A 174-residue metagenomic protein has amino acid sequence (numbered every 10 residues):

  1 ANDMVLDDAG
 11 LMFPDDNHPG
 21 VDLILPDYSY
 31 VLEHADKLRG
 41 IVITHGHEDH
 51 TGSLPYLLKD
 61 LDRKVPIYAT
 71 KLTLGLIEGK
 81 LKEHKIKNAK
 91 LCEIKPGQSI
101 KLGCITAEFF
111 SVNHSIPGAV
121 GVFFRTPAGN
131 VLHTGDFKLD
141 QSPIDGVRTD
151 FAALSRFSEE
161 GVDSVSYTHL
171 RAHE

Functional and structural regions predicted by a protein language model:
A1-V42, H47-R171: His/Asp/Glu-rich metal-coordinating catalytic cores of metallo-dependent phosphodiesterases/hydrolases acting on
